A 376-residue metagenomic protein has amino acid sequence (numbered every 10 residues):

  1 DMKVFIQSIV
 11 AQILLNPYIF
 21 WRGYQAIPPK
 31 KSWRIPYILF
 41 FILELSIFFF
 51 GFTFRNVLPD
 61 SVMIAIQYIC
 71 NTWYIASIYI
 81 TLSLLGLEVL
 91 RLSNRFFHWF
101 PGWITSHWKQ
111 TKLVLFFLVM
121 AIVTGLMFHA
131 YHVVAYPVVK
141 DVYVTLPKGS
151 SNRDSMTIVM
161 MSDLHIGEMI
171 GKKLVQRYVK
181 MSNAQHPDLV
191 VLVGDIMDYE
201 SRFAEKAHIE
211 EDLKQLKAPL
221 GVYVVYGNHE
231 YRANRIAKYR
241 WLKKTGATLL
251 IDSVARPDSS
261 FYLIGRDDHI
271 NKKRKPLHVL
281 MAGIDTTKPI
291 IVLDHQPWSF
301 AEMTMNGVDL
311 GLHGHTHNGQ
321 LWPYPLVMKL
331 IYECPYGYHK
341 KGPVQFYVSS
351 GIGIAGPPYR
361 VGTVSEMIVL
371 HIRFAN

Functional and structural regions predicted by a protein language model:
D1-A135: Non-catalytic terminal accessory segments
K140, T145-N376: Soluble catalytic domains of enzymes that build or remodel membrane lipids, polysaccharides, and related
